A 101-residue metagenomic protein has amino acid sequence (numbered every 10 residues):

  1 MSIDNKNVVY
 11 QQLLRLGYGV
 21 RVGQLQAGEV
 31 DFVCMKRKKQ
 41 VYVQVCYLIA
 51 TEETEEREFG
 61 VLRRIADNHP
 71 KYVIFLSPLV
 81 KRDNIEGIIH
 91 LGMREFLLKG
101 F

Functional and structural regions predicted by a protein language model:
M1-F101: A cross-kingdom feature that marks ATP-driven nucleic-acid transaction machinery
